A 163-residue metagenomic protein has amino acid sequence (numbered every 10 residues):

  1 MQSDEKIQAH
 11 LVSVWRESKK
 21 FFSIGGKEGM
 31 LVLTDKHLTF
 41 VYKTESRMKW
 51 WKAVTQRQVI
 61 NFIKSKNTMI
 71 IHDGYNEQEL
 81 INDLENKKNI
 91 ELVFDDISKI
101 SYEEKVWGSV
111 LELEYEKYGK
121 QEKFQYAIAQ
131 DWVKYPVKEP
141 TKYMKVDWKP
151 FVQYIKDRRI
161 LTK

Functional and structural regions predicted by a protein language model:
M1-G25: The phosphoinositide-binding surface of pleckstrin homology
Q2-D4, G26-E28, T39-K163: Acidic, Ser/Thr- and proline-rich intrinsically disordered linker/docking segments of eukaryotic scaffolds
G29-L33: Broad, structure-driven detector of short, well-ordered beta-strand segments within folded domains
